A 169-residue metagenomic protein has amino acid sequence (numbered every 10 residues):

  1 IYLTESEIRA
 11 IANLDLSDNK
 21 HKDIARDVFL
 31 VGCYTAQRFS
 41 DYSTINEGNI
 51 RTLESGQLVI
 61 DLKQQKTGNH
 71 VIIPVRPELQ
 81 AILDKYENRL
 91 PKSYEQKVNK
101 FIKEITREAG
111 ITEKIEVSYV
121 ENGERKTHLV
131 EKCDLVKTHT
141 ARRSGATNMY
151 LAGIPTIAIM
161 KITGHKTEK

Functional and structural regions predicted by a protein language model:
I1, E5-E7, T35, T44-I82: Conserved tyrosine-mediated DNA breakage-rejoining catalytic core shared by Y-recombinases
I1-F39, S55-Q57, Y94-K97, R142: Basic, Lys/Arg- and aromatic-enriched nucleic-acid-binding interface segment
R9, C33-A36, S40-T44, I73 (+7 more regions): Feature representing long, continuous alpha-helical segments
R9, R26-D27, I60, A81-D84 (+2 more regions): Positions in alpha-helical segments
D18-N19, N88-K92, K103-K161: Short, basic (Lys/Arg/His-rich) helix/loop patches that form interaction surfaces in the mid-to-C-terminal regions
T44-I50, Y150-A152, M160-T167: A short, basic/aromatic helix-end/turn motif that makes direct DNA contacts
V71, I82-P91, T156-K169: C-terminal/domain-terminus segments
